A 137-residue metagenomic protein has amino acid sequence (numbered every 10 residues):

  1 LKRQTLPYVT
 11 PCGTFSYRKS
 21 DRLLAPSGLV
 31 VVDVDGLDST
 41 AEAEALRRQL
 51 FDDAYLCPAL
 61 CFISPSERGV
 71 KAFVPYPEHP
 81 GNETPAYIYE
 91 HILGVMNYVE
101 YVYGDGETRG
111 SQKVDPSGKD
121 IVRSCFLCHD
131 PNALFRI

Functional and structural regions predicted by a protein language model:
L1-R68, Y76-E90: Signature for HUH/AEP ssDNA processing cores
K2, V9, N97, D120-I121: Generic detection of intrinsically disordered/low-complexity segments and helix-coil linkers/edges
R22, S39, G106, P116 (+1 more regions): Short linear motifs in intrinsically disordered/low-complexity regions
L46-Q49, Y76-R109, A133-I137: Helical (often loop-to-helix) elements that flank the catalytic cores of nucleotide-handling enzymes
L60-E67, E107-I121: A generic structural motif
F73-E78, K113-I137: Short, conserved secondary-structure transition motifs
